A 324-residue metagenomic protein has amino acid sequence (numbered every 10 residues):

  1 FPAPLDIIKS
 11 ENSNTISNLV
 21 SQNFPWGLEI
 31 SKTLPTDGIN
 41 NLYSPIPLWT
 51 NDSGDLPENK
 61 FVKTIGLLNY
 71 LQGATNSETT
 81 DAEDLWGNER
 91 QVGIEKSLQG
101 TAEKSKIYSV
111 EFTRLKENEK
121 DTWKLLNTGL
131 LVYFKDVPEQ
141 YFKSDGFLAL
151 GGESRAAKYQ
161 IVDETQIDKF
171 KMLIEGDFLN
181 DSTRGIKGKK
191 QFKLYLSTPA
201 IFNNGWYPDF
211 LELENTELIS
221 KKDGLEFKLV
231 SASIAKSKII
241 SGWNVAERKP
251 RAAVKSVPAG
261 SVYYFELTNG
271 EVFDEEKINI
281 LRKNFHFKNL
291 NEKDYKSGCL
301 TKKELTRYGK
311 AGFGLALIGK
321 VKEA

Functional and structural regions predicted by a protein language model:
F1-A324: Conserved active-site/ligand-binding neighborhood in enzyme cores
